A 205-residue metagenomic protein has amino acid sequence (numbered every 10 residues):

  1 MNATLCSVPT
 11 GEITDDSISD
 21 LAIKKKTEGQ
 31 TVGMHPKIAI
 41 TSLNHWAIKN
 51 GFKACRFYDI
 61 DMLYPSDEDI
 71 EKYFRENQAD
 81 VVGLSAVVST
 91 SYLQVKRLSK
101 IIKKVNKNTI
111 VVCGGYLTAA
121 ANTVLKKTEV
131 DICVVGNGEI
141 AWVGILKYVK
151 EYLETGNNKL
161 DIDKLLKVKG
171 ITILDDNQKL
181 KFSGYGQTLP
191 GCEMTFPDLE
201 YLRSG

Functional and structural regions predicted by a protein language model:
M1, G11-I18, V168, I173-G205: N-terminal [4Fe-4S]-dependent radical SAM core
M1-A3, A54: Residues that mark the start of a beta-strand
A3-V32: Short glycine-rich His-centered loop
G33-T41: Alpha-helix-centered segments that form part of catalytic cores
A39, W46, A54-G191: Glycine-rich beta-alpha loop elements in corrinoid/cobalamin-binding modules across cobalamin-dependent enzymes
